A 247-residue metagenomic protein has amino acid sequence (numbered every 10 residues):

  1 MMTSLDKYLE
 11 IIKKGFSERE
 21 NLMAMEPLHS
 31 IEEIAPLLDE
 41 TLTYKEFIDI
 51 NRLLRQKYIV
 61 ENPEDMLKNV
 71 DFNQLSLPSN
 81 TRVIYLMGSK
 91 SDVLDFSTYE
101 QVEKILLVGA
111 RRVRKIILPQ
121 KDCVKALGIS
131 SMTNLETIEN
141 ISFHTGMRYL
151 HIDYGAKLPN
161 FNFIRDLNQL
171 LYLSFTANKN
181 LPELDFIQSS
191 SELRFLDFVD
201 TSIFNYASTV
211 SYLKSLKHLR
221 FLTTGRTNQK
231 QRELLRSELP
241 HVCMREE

Functional and structural regions predicted by a protein language model:
T3-S4, P27: Short amphipathic alpha-helical heptad-repeat segments
S4-G15: N-terminal "cap/leader" segments of large eukaryotic alpha-helical scaffolds
R19-E136, N140-P159, F163-P182, F186-E247: Concave beta-strand-loop units of leucine-rich repeat
